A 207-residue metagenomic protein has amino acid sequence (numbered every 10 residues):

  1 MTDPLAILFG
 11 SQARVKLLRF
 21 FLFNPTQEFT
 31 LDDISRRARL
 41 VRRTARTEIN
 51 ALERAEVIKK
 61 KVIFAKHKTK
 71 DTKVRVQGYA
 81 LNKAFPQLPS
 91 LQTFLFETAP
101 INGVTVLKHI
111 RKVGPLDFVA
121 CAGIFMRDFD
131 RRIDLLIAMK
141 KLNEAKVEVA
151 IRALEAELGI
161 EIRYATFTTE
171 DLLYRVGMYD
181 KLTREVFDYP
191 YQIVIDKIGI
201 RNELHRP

Functional and structural regions predicted by a protein language model:
T2-L18, L22-P115, M126-D130, K141-P207: Catalytic core of pol beta-like nucleotidyltransferases
D117-A120: Conserved binding/recognition cores within well-folded domains
G123: Residues that line or immediately flank small-molecule/substrate-binding pockets and catalytic motifs
R132-D134: Short, surface-exposed connector motifs at secondary-structure boundaries
L136-K140: Short hydrophobic/aromatic beta-strand micro-patches that form the beta-sheet surface supporting nucleotide- or nucleic
